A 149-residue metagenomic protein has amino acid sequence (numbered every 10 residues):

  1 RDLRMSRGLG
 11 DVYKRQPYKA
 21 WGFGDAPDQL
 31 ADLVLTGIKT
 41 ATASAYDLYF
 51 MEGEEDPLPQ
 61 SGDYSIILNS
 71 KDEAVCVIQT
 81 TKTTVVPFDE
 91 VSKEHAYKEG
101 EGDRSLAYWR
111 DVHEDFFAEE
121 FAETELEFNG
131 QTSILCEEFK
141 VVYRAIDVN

Functional and structural regions predicted by a protein language model:
R1-L9, Y13: Single conserved hydrophobic/aromatic residue that forms the stacking wall/gate of nucleotide- or nucleobase-binding
D28-D47: Short, basic/aromatic beta-hairpin or loop at an interaction surface
G53-L58: Short, surface-exposed secondary-structure edge patches
G62-S65: Loop/turn positions that initiate beta-strands
N69-A74: Short, charged beta-turn/beta-strand-edge "cap" motif at the junction between a beta-strand and an adjacent loop
V75-T83: Short beta-strand-centered aromatic/proline hotspots
V86-Y97: Short, solvent-exposed secondary-structure boundary/capping segments
D115-N149: Long, low-complexity intrinsically disordered regions
